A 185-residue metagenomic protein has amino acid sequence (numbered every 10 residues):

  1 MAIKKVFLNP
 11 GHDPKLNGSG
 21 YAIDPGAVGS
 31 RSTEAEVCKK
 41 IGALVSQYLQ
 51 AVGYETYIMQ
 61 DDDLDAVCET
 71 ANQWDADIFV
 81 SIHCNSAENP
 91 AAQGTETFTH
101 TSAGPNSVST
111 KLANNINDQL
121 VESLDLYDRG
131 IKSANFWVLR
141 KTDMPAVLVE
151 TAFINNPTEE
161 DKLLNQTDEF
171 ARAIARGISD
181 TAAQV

Functional and structural regions predicted by a protein language model:
M1-C68, W74: Active-site histidine-acidic residue metal-binding/catalytic motifs, centered on HxH/HExxH-like signatures
K4-F7, D13-G18, A22, F79-C84 (+3 more regions): Active-site-adjacent mobile loop/cap segments within catalytic or ligand-binding domains
L16-T33, S86-N115: A short, glycine/acidic-enriched catalytic loop
R31-G42, L64, P105-A113, E160-A171: Solvent-exposed, acidic/flexible segments
G42, S46, C68, T95 (+3 more regions): Extracytoplasmic/secreted envelope proteins and their assembly/folding machinery, especially bacterial periplasmic
S46-Y54, N72-A76, N117, V121-D125 (+3 more regions): Sec-exported extracytoplasmic/periplasmic mature domains
E55-D62, L126-A134: Surface-exposed patches in mature extracellular/periplasmic domains of secreted proteins
P105-K132: Active-site-adjacent substrate-binding region of metalloamidase/peptidase-like peptide-processing proteins
